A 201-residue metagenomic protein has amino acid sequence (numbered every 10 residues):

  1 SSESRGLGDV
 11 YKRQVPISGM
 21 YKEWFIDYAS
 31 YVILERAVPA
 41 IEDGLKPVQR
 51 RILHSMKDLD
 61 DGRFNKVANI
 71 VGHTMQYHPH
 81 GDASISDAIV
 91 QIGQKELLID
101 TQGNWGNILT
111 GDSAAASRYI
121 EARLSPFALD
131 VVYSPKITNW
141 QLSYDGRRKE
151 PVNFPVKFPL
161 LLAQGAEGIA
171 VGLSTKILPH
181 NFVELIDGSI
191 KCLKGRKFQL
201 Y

Functional and structural regions predicted by a protein language model:
S1: Active-site-adjacent helix-turn-beta-strand microarchitecture at beta-sheet edges that either contains or buttresses
R5, D9-Y201: Catalytic phosphate-handling regions of large nucleic-acid enzymes and associated NTPases
